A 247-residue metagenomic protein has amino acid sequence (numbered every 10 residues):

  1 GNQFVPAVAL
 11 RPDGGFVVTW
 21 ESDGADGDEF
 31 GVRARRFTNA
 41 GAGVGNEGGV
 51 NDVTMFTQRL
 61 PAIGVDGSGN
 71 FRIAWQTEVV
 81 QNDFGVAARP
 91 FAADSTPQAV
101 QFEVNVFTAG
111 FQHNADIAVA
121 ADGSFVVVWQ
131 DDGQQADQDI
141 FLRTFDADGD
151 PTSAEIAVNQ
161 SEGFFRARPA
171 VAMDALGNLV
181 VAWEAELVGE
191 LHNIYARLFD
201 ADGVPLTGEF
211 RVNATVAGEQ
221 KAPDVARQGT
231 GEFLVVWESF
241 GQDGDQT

Functional and structural regions predicted by a protein language model:
G1-T247: Extracellular, repeat-based ectodomains that mediate carbohydrate processing or recognition
